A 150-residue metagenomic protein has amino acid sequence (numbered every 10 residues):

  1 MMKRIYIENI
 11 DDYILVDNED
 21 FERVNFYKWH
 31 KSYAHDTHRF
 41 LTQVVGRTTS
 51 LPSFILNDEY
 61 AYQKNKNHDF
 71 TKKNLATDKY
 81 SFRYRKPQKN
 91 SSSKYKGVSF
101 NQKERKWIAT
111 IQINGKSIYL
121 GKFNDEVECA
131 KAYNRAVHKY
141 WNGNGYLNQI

Functional and structural regions predicted by a protein language model:
M1-V45: Short helix-coil boundary/hinge micro-motifs
D17, V98, C129-V137: An aromatic-rich alpha-helical recognition segment common to small helix-rich domains
E22-K28, I55-A61, E126-A132: Short, surface-exposed linear segments at secondary-structure transitions and domain or protein termini
G46-K106, T110-N114: Short, cationic Gly/His-enriched loop motifs
Y95-K96, Y146-I150: Polar, enzyme-active/binding microenvironments
K116-E126: A short, exposed loop/beta-hairpin motif centered on an aromatic-Gly-Thr core
V137-N148: Short arginine-rich
